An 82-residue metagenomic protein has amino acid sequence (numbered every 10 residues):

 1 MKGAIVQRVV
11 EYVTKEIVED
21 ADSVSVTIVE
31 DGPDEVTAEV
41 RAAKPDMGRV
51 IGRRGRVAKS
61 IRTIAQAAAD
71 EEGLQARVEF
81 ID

Functional and structural regions predicted by a protein language model:
M1-M47, K59-D82: RNA-contacting regions in translation and RNA-metabolism proteins, encompassing KH/S1 modules where present
I51-G55: Glycine-centered tight-turn and secondary-structure capping sites
